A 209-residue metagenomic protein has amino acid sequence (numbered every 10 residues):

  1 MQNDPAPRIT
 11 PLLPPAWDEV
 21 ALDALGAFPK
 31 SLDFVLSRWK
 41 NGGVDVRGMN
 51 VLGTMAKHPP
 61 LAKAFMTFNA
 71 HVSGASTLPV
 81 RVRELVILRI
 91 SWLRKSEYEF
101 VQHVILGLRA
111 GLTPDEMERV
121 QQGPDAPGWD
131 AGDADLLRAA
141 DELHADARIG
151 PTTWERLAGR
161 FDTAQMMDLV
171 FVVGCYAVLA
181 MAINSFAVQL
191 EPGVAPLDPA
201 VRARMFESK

Functional and structural regions predicted by a protein language model:
M1-V80, D198-K209: Secretory/endomembrane lumenal or extracellular ectodomains immediately following the signal peptide
Q2-P5, G42-G43, P60-A64, K95-F100 (+2 more regions): Short acidic alpha-helix initiation/capping motifs at coil-to-helix transition points, especially at protein N-termini
L52-M55, F65-V72, L85-S91, V120-Q121 (+2 more regions): Short alpha-helical scaffolding segments that buttress acidic/His motifs in well-ordered protein cores
L61-K63, I90-A110, P114: Conserved alpha-helical segments that form or flank metal/cofactor-binding pockets of metalloenzymes
L78-P79, G111-D115, G150, D162-T163: Helix N-cap / loop-to-helix initiation motif
V104-D130: Histidine/lysine/aspartate-rich catalytic loop segments that bind and position anionic ligands
D130-V170: Acidic/histidine-rich alpha-helical segments that form the ligand environment of transition-metal centers
R156, G174, A182-K209: Acidic, carboxylate-rich catalytic segments that either coordinate divalent cations
